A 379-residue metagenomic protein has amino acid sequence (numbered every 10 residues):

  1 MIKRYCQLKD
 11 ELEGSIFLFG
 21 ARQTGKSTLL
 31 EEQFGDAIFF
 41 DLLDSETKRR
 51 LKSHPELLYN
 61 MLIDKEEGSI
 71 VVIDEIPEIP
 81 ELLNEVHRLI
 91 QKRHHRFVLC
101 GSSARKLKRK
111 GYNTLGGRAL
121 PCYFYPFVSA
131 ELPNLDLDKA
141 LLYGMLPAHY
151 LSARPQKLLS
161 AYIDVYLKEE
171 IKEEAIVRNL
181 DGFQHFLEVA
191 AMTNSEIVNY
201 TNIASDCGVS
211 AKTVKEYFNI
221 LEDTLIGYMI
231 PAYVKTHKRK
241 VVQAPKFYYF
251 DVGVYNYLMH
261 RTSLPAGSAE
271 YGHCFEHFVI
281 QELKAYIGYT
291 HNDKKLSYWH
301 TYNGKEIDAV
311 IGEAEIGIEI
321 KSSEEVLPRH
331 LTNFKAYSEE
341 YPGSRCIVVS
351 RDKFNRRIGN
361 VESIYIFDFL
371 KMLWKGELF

Functional and structural regions predicted by a protein language model:
M1-E11: Pre-Walker A adenine-sensing motif
L18: Hydrophobic anchor at the beta1->P-loop junction of P-loop NTPases
K26-S27: Conserved lysine of the Walker
F40-I70: Short glycine-rich substrate-engagement loop in P-loop NTPases that contacts/grips substrate
V72, R96-S102: Structural recognition of the conserved hydrophobic beta-strand(s) that form the central parallel beta-sheet of P-loop
R105-L120, D136: Short regulatory helix/loop adjacent to the ATP-binding pocket of P-loop NTPases
K157-E315, S322: Accessory nucleic acid-recognition modules appended to NTPase machines
K353-F379: Domain-level recognition of nuclease-like catalytic cores that cleave nucleotide substrates
